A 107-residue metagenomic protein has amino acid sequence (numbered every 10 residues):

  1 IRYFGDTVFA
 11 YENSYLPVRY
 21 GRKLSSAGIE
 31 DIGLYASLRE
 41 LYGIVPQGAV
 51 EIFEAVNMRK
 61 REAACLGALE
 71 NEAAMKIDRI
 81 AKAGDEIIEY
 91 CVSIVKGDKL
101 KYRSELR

Functional and structural regions predicted by a protein language model:
I1-R107: C-terminal all-alpha effector/ligand-binding and dimerization domain of prokaryotic HTH-type transcriptional repressors
